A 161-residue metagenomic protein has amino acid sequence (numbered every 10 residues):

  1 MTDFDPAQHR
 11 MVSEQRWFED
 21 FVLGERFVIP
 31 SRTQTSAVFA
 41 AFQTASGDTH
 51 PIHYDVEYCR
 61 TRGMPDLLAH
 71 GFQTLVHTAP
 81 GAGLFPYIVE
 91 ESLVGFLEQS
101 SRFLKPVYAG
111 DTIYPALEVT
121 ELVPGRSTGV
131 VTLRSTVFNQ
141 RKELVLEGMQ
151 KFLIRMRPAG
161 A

Functional and structural regions predicted by a protein language model:
M1-V22, F103-A161: HotDog/MaoC-like acyl-thioester-processing domains
T2-A69, M156: Catalytic strand-loop segment that frames the active site of acyl-thioester-processing enzymes
R10, T35-F39, T74-V76, A82 (+2 more regions): Amphipathic, positively biased hydrophobic alpha-helical segments used for protein targeting and membrane insertion
L23-E25, P30, V38, D48-H50 (+3 more regions): A generic structural signal for short beta-strands and their flanking turns/coil linkers
T44-D48, P80-Y87, Q140: Short, intrinsically disordered, mixed-charge
R62-A69, Q73-T120, V145: Hydrophobic beta-strand-centered segment that forms part of the acyl-chain substrate-binding groove
